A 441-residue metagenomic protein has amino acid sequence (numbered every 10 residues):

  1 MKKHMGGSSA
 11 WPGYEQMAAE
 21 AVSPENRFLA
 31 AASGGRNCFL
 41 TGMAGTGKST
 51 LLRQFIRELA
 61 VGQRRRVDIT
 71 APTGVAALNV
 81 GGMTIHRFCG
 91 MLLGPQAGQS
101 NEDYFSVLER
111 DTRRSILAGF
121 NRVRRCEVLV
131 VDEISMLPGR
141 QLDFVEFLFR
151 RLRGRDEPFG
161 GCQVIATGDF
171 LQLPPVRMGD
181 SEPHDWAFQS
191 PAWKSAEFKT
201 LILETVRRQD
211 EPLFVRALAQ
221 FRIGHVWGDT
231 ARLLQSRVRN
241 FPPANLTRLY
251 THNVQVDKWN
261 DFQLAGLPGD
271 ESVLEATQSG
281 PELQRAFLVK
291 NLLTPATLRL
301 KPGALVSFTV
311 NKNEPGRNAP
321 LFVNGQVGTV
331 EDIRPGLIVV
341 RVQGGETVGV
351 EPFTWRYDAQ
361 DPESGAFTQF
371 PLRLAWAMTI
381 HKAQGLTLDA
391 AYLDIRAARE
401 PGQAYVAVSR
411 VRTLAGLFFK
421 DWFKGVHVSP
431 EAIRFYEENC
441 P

Functional and structural regions predicted by a protein language model:
M1-P441: Conserved ATP-binding/catalytic motifs of P-loop helicase motor domains
